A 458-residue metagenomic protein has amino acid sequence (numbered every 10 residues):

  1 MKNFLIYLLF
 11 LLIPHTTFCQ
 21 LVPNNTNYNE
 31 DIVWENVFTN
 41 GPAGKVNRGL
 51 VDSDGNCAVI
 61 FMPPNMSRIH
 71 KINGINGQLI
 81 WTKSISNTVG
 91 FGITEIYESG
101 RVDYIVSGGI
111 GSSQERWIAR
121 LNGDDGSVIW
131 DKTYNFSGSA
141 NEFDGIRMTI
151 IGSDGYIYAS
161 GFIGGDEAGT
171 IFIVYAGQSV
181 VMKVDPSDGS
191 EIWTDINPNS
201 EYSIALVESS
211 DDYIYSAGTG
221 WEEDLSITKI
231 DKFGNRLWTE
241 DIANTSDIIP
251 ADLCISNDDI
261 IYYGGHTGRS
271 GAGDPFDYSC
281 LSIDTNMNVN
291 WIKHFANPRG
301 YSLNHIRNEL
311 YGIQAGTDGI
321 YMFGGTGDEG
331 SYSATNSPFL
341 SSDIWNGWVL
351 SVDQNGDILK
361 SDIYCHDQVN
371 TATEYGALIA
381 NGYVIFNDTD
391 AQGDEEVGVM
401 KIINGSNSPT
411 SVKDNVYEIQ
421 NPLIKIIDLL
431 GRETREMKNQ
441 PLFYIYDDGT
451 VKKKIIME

Functional and structural regions predicted by a protein language model:
M1-N24: Bacterial Sec-dependent N-terminal signal peptides
Q20-P409: A sequence-level/structural motif corresponding to short, flexible coil/turn segments enriched in small polar residues
L21, I402-E433: Residue-level detector of functionally pivotal "anchor" positions at catalytic/ligand-binding pockets or at interdomain
N27, D31, V46-R48, P422 (+3 more regions): Acidic/polar, low-complexity intrinsically disordered N-terminal segments immediately downstream of a Sec signal
R236, V289, E433, T450-V451: Short, solvent-exposed loop/turn motifs
A380-G382, Q440-F443: Low-complexity, intrinsically disordered Gly/Pro/Thr-rich segments
E433-N439: Conserved beta-loop-beta connector loops within the AMP-binding
P441-E458: C-terminal tail/sorting-segment detector
